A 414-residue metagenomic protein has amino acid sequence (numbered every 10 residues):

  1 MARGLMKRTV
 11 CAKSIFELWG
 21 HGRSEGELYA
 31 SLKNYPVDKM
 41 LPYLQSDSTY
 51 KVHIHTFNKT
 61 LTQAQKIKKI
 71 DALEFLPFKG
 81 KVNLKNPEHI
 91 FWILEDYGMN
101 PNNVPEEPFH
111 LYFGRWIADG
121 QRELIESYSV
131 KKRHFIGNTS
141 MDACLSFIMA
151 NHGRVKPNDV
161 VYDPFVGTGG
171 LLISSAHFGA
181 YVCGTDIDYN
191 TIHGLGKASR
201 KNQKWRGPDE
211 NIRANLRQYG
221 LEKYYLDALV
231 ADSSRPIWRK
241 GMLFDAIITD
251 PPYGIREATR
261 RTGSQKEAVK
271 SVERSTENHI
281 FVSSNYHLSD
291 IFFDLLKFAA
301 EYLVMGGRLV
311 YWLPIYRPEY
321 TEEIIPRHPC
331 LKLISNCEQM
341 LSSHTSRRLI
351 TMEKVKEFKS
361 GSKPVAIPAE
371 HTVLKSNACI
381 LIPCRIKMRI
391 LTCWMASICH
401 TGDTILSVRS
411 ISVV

Functional and structural regions predicted by a protein language model:
M1-A2, T9, F57-N58, L84-W92 (+1 more regions): Class I S-adenosyl-L-methionine-dependent methyltransferase catalytic core
M1-L94, L391-S397, G402, S410-V413: Non-catalytic nucleic-acid substrate-recognition regions in nucleic-acid-modifying enzymes
